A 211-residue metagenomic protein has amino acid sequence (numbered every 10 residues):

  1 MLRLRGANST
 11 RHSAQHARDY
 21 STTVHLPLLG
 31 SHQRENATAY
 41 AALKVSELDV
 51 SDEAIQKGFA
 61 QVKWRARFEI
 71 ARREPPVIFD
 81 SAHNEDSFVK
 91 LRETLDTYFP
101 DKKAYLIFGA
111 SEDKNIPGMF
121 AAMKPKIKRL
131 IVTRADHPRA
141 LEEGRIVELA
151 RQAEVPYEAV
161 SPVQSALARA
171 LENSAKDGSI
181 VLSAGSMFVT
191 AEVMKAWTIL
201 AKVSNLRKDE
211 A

Functional and structural regions predicted by a protein language model:
N8-S13, P76-V77, E85, G118-I180: C-terminal helical cap/extension that packs against the catalytic core of soluble nucleotide-cofactor enzymes
H12, R18-R129: Nucleotide phosphate-binding/pyrophosphate-handling subdomain across enzymes that bind or process nucleotide phosphates
E47, L95, S174, W197-A201: Active-site catalytic pocket residues across diverse enzymes, especially alpha/beta-hydrolases
A135-H137, K202-A211: Short, flexible loop segments at boundaries between secondary-structure elements
S183: Acidic, glycine-rich flexible loop segments
S186: Active-site-proximal loop/hinge segments that shape catalytic or ion-binding/gating pockets
T190: RNase H-like, metal-dependent nuclease domains and their acidic two-metal-ion catalytic environment used
